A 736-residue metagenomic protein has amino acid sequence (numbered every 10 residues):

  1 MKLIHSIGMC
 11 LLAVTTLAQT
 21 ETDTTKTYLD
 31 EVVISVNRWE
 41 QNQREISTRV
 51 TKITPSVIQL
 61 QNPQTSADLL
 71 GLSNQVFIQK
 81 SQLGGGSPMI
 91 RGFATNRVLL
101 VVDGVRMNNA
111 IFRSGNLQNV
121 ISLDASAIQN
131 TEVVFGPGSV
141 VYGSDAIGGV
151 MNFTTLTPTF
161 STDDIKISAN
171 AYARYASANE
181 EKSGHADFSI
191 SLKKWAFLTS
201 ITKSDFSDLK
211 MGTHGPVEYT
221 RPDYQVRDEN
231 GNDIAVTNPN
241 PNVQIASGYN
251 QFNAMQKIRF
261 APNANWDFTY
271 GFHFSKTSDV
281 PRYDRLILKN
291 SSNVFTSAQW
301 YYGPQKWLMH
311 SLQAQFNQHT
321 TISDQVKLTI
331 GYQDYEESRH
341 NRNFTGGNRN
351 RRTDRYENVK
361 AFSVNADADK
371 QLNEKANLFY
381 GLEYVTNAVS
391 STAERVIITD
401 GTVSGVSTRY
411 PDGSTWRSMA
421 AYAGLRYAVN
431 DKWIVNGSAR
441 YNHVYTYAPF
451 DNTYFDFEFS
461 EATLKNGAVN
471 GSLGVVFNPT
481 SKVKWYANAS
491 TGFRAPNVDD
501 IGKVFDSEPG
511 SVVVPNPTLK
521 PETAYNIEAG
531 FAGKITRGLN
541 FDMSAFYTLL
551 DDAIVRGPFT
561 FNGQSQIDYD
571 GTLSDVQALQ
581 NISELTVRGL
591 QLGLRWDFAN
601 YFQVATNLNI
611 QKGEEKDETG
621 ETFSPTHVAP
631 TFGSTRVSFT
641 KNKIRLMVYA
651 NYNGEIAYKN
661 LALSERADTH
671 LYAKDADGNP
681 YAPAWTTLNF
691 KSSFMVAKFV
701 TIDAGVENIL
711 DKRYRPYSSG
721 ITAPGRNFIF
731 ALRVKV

Functional and structural regions predicted by a protein language model:
Q19-Q59, T95: Short, acidic, small-residue-rich periplasmic hinge/interaction motif at the N-terminus of Gram-negative outer-membrane
S66-L69, G86-M89, L100-V101, Q118-I121 (+3 more regions): N-terminal periplasmic accessory domains that precede and gate Gram-negative outer-membrane beta-barrel machines
M107-P137: Short acidic/polar hinge/loop motifs at secondary-structure boundaries that mediate gating or recognition
N179-D205, P216-D279, K306-L308, W433: Transmembrane beta-barrel wall of Gram-negative outer-membrane proteins
A261-S275, Q305-T453, K465-A468, S472 (+5 more regions): Face-selective signature of the C-terminal outer-membrane beta-barrel domain
S278, D334-S338, G401, H443-Y454 (+7 more regions): Surface-exposed extracellular loop regions of Gram-negative outer-membrane beta-barrel proteins, predominantly
R355-A368, S418-A420, V514-K520, N526 (+2 more regions): Outer membrane beta-barrel strand-and-loop segments of large Gram-negative receptors, especially TonB-dependent
N430-D431, V435, V444, F546-L549 (+3 more regions): Gram-negative outer-membrane beta-barrel transporters
